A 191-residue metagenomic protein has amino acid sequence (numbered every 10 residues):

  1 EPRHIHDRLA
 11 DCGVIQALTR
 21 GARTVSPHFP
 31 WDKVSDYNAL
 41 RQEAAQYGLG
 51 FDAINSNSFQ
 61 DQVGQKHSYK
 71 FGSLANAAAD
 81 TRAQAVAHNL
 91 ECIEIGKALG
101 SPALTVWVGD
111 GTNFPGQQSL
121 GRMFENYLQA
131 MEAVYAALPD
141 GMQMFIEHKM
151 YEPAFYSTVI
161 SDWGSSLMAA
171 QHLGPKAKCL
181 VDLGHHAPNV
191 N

Functional and structural regions predicted by a protein language model:
E1-K97: N-terminal pre-domain/capping segments
S26-A39, T112-F114, E152-V159, G184-N191: Acidic-and-aromatic substrate-binding clefts and catalytic sites of carbohydrate-active enzymes
L49-F51, S56, H67-K178: Active-site acidic/histidine proton-transfer and metal-coordination neighborhood in alpha/beta enzyme cores
V181: Short loop/edge segments at beta-strand edges and connector loops that shape dinucleotide/nucleotide cofactor-binding
